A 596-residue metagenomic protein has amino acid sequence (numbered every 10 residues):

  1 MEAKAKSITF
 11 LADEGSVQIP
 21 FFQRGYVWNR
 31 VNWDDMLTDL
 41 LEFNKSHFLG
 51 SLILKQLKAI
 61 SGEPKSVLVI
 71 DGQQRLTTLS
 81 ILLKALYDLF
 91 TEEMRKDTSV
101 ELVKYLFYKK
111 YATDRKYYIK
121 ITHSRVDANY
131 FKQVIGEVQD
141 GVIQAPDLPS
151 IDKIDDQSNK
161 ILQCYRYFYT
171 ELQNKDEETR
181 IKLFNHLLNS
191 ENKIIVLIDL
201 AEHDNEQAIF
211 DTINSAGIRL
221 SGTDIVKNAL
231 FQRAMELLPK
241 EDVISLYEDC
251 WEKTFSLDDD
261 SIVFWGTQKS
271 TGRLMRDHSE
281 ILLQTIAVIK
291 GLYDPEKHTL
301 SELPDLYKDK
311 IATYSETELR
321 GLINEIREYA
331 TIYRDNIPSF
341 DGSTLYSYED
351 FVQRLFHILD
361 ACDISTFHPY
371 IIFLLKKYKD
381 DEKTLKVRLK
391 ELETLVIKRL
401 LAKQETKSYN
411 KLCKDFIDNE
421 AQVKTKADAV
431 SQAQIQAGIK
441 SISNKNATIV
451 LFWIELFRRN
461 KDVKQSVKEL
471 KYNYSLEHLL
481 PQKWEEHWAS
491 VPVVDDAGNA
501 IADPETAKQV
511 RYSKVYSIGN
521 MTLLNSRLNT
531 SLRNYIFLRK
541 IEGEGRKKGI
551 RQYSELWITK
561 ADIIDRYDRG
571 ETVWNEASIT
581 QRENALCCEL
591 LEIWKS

Functional and structural regions predicted by a protein language model:
M1-Y293, N534-Y535, R539-W557, I563-S596: Glycine- and hydrophobic-rich flexible loops that cap the catalytic core of alpha/beta enzyme folds
S7-E14, K45-E63, E177-L187, L200 (+3 more regions): Active-site-adjacent bridging/hinge elements
L68-R75, N185-S190, I198-N205, H278 (+7 more regions): Secondary-structure capping and boundary motifs in well-ordered enzyme cores
K175-I181, L188-K193, E349-I358, Q434-G438 (+3 more regions): Active-site-adjacent structural elements in folded domains
L197, E393, I397-K514, I518 (+1 more regions): Intrinsically disordered, low-complexity N-proximal targeting/linker segments that flank membranes
T223-V226, R233-F457: A cross-family structural signal marking well-folded subdomains
K227, E325-Y333, I337-Y346, E391-L392 (+3 more regions): Active/binding-pocket-proximal capping segment
I364, R511-T530, I579, E583 (+1 more regions): C-terminal substrate/ligand-recognition segments
